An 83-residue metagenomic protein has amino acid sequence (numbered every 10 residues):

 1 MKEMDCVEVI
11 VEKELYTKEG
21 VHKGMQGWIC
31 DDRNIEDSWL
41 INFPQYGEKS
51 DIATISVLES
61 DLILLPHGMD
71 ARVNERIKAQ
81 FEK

Functional and structural regions predicted by a protein language model:
K2-D70, Q80-E82: Basic/aromatic-rich interaction segments and small domains that mediate binding to polyanionic partners
N74-E75: Intrinsically disordered, low-complexity linker and terminal regions at domain boundaries
